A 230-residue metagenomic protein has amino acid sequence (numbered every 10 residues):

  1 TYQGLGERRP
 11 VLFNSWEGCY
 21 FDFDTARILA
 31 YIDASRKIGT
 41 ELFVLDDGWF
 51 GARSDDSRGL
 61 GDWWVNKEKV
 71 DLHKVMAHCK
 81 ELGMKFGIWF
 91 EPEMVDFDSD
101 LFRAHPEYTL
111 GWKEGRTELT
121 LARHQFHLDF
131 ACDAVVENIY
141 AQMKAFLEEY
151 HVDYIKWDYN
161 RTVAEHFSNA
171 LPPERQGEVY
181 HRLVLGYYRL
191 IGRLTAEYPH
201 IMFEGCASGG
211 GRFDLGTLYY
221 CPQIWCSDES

Functional and structural regions predicted by a protein language model:
G4-N138, K144, Y154: Aromatic-lined carbohydrate-binding/catalytic grooves of carbohydrate-active enzymes
N66-H73, H78-E81, R103-S230: Active-site neighborhood of glycoside hydrolase catalytic domains
